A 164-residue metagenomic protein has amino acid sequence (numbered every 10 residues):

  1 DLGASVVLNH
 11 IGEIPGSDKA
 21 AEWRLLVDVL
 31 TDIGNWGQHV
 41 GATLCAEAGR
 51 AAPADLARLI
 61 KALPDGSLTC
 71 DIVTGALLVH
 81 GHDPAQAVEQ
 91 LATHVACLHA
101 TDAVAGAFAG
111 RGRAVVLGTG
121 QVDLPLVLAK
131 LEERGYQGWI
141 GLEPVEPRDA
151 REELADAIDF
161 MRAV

Functional and structural regions predicted by a protein language model:
D1-C70, V79: Active-site acidic/histidine proton-transfer and metal-coordination neighborhood in alpha/beta enzyme cores
G3, A62-D71, L91-T93, A157-V164: Structural recognition of alpha->loop->beta junctions
N9, A100, L142: Short glycine/serine/threonine-enriched helix-capping/active-site loop that flanks the nucleotide-sugar donor pocket
W23, V27, R151-I158: Short, amphipathic alpha-helical "lid/cap" segments that border enzyme active or binding sites
L26, L44, V73, L98 (+4 more regions): Conserved, mostly hydrophobic/aromatic
A57, A76-Q137, V145-R151, A155: Gly/Pro-rich active-site loop or hairpin
